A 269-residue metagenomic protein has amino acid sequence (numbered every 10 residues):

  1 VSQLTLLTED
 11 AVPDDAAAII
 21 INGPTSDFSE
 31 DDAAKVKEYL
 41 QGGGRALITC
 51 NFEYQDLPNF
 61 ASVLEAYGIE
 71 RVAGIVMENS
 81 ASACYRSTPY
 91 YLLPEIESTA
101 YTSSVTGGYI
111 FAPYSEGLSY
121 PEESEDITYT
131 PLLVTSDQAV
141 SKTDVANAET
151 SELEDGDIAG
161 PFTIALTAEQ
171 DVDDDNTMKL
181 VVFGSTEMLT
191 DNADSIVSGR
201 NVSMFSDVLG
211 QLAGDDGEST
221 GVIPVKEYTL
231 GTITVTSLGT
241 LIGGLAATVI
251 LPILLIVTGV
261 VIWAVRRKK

Functional and structural regions predicted by a protein language model:
S2-S219: Acidic, S/T/G-rich, low-cysteine, solvent-exposed domains in lumenal/extracellular/periplasmic regions of secretory
D15-A16, Y228, T240, W263-V265: Alpha-helical context
M188, S195, T220-A247: Short, aromatic-rich amphipathic segments at membrane interfaces that lie adjacent to a transmembrane helix or signal
P252-V265: Alpha-helical transmembrane segments
R267-K269: Short, charged juxtamembrane terminal tails flanking transmembrane helices
